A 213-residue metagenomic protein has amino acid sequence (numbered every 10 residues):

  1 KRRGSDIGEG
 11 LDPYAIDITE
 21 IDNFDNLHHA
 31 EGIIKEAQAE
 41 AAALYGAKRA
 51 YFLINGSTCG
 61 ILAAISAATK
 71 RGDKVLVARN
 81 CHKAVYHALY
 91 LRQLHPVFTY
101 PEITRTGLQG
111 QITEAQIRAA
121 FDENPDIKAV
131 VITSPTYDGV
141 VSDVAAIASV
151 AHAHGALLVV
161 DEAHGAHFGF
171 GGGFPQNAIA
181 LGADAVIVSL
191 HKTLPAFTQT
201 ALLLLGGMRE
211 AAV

Functional and structural regions predicted by a protein language model:
K1-L11: N-terminal glycine-rich, Lys/His-bearing helix-loop that initiates the first secondary-structure elements of many
I7-G8, H29, L44-A47, S57-V213: Conserved PLP-enzyme active-site core in the AAT-like
L11-S57: Conserved N-terminal alpha-helix of the aminotransferase class I/II PLP-enzyme fold
